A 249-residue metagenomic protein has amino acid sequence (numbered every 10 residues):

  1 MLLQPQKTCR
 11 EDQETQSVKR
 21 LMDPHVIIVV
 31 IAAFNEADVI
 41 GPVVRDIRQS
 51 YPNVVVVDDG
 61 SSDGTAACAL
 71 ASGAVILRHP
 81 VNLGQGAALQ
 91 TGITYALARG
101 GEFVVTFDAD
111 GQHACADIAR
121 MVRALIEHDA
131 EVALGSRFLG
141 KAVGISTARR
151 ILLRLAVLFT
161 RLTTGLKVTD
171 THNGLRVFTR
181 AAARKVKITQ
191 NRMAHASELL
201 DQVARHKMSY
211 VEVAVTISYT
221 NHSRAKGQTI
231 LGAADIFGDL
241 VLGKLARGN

Functional and structural regions predicted by a protein language model:
M1-P24, T163-G165, I188-N249: Hydrophobic helical membrane-anchoring modules
P24-I28, D46-V56, G64, S72: Short loop->beta transition adjacent to catalytic acidic/histidine clusters or analogous donor-positioning motifs
I31-Q49: Short, well-formed alpha-helical segments that are part of the catalytic scaffolds of diverse glycosyltransferases
A33, V57-D59, H79: Conserved sequence signature across two-component system core domains
D38-P42, D63-S72: Acidic helix N-cap motif at the loop->helix transition within catalytic regions of sugar-transfer enzymes
D58-A67, G111: A conserved acidic beta->alpha catalytic loop
V81-A98, F103, C115-M193, Y219-F237 (+1 more regions): Acceptor/aglycone-binding surface of glycosyltransferases and processive sugar-polymer synthases
